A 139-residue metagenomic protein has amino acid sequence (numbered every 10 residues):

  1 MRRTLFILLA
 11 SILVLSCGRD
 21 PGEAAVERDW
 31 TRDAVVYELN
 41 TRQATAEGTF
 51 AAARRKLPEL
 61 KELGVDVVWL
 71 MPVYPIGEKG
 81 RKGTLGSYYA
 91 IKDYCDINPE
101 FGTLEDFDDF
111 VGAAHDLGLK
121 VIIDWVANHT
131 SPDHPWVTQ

Functional and structural regions predicted by a protein language model:
M1-T4: Positively charged n-region of N-terminal signal peptides that target proteins for export
F6-S16: Bacterial N-terminal signal peptides
C17-Q139: N-terminal structural segment of carbohydrate-active enzymes
